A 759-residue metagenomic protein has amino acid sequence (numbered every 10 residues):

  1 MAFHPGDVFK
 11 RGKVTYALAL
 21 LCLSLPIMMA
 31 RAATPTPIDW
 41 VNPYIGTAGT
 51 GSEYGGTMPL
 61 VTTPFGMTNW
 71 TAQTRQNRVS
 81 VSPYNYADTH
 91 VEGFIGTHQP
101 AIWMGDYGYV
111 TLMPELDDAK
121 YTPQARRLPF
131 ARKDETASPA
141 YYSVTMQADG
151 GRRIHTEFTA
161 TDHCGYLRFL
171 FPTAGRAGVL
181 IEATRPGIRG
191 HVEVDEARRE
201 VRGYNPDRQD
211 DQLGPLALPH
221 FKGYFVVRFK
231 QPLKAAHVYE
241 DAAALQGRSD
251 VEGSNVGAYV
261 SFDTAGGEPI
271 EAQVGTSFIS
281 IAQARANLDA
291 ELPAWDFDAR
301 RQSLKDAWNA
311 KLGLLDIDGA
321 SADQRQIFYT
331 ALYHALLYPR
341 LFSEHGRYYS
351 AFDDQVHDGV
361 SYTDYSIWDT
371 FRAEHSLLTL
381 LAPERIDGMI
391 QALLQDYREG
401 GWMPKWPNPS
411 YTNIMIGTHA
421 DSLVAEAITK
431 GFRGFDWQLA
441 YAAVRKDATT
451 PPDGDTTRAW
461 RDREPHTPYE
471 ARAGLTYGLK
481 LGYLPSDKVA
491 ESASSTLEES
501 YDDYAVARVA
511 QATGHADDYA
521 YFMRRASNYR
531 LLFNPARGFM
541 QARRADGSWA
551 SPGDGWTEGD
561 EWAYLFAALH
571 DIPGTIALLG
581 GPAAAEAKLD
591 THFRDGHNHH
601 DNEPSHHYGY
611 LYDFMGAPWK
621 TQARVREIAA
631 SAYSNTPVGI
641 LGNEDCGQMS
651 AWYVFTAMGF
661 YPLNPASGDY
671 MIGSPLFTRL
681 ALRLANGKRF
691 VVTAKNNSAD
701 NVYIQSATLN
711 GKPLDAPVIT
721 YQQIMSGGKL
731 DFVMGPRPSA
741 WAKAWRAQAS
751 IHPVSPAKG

Functional and structural regions predicted by a protein language model:
M1-R11: N-terminal secretory signal peptides that target proteins for export/translocation
Y16-P26: Bacterial N-terminal signal peptides
A32-S422, I428-L497, A510-L531, R537-M540 (+7 more regions): Accessory carbohydrate-recognition regions in carbohydrate-active enzymes
D502: ATP-dependent phospho-/nucleotidyl transfer catalytic cores
Y703: Extracellular attachment/recognition segments
